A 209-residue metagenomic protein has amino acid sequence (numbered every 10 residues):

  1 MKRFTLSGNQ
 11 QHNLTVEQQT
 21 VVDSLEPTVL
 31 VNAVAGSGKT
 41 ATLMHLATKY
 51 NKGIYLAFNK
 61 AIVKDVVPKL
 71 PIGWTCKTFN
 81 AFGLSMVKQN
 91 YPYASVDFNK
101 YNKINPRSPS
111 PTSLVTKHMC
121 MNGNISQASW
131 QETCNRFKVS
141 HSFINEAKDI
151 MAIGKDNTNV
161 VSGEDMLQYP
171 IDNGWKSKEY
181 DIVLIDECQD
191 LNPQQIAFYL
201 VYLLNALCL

Functional and structural regions predicted by a protein language model:
K2-D23, P27-L30, T42, P109-L184 (+1 more regions): Accessory N-terminal region flanking or inserted into the helicase ATPase core in nucleic-acid motor proteins
K2-Y91: P-loop NTPase Walker
T75, V183, L207-L209: Residue-level marker for buried hydrophobic side chains located in beta-strands that build the well-ordered beta-sheet
F82-S129: A basic- and aromatic-enriched beta-loop-alpha substructure that forms the phosphate/nucleotide- and DNA/RNA-contacting
L84, L191-P193: Conserved protein kinase catalytic core
V87-N90, V183, L203: A generic "structured core" feature
E187: Walker B catalytic acidic pair
A197-L209: Conserved RecA-like helicase ATPase core segment that couples NTP binding/hydrolysis to strand translocation
